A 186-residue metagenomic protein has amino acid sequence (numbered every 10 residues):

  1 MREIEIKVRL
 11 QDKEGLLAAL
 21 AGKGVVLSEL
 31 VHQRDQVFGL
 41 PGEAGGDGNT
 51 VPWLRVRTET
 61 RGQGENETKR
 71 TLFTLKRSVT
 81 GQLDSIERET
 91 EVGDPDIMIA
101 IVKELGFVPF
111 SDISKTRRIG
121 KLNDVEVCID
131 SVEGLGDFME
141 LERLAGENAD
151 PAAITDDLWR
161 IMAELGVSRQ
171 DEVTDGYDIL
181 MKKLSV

Functional and structural regions predicted by a protein language model:
M1-D124, L165-V186: N-terminal strand-loop-strand beta-hairpin
R9, L144-E147: Short beta->alpha junction loops/turns
K76, G134-E142: Residues forming anionic-ligand binding surfaces in small-molecule and nucleic-acid pockets of primarily soluble enzymes
L83-E87, M139-L144: Short acidic, glycine/Ser/Thr-rich loop/turn "cap" segments at secondary-structure junctions
T90-G93, G146, D150: Short alpha-helix boundary/capping segments
C128-G134: Short glycine/proline-enriched loop/turn "hinge" motifs that connect secondary-structure elements and lie
E147-V173: Mixed-charge, glycine-accented linear interaction segment located at domain edges/termini
